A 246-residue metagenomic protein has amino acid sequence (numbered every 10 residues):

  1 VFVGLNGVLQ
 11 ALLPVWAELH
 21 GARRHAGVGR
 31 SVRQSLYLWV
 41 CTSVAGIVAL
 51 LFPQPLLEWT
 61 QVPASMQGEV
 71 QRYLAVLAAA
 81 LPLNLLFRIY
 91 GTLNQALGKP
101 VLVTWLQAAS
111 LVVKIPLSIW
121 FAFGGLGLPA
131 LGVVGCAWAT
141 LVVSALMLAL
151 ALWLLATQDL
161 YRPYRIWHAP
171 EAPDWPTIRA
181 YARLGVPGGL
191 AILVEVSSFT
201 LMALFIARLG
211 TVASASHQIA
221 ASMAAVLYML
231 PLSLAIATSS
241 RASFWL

Functional and structural regions predicted by a protein language model:
V1-I47, L51, F87-G98, V103 (+1 more regions): Small-residue-rich hydrophobic transmembrane alpha-helices
G4, V44, V48, L86 (+8 more regions): Hydrophobic alpha-helical segments of membrane proteins
W16-P82, V113, L128-V186, A242-L246: Short alpha-helical transmembrane segments in multi-pass integral membrane proteins
W39, L93-W120, V134-L141: Alpha-helical transmembrane segments of multi-pass membrane transporters/permeases
I47, P55, I89-L93, I115-F123 (+3 more regions): Alpha-helical transmembrane segments of multipass membrane proteins
L57-A64, W120-L131, G189, L193-V226 (+1 more regions): Helix-terminus/linker motif at the lipid-water interface of multi-pass membrane proteins
L74-A78, V101-A108, L150-W153, P170-L201 (+3 more regions): Hydrophobic faces of transmembrane alpha-helices in multi-pass small-molecule transporters and flippases across diverse
